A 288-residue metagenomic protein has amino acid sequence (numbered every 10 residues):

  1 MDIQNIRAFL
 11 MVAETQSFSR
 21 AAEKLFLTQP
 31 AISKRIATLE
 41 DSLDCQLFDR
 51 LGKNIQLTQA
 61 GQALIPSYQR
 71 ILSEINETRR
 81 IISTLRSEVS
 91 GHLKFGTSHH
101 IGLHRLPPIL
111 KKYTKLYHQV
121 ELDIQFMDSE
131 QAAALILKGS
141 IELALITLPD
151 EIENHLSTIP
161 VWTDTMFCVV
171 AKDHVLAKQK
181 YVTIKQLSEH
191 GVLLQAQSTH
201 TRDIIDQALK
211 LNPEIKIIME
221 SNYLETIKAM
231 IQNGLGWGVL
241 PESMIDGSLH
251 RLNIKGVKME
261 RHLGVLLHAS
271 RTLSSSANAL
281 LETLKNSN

Functional and structural regions predicted by a protein language model:
L10-T28: Short helix-boundary/capping micro-motifs
E40-L57: A short LG(V/I)-centered, amphipathic sequence patch enriched for acidic residue(s) preceding the LG motif
S42-L43, L64-R86: Alpha-helical linker/hinge and terminal dimerization helices associated with HTH transcriptional regulators
S90-E153, I215, E220-Y223: Central regulatory/effector-binding core of bacterial HTH transcription factors
L116, M127-H190, E242-S248, K258-M259: Acidic, Gly/Pro-rich loop/turn segments at junctions of secondary structure
D128-I141, T147, H200-L252: Hydrophobic hinge/microswitch elements
T147, H190-N212, L273-L281: Secondary-structure junction motif
N253-N288: A late-sequence structural motif
